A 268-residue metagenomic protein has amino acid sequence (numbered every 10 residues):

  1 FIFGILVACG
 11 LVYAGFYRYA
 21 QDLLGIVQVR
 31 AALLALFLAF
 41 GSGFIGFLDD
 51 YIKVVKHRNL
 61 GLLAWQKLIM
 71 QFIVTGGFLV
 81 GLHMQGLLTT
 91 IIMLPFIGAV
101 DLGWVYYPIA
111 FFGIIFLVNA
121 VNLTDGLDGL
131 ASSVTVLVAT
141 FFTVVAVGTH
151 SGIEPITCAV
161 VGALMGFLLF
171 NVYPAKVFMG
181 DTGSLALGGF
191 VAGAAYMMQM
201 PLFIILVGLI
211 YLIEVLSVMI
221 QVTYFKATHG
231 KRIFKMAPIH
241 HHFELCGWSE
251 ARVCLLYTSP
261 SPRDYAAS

Functional and structural regions predicted by a protein language model:
F1-L48, F78-Q85, G103-S259, R263 (+1 more regions): Alpha-helical transmembrane segments
L48-K56: Hydrophobic transmembrane alpha-helix segments characteristic of membrane transport and insertion machinery
V55-L62, L94-A99: Membrane interface segments of multi-pass transport proteins and intramembrane proteases
L63-Q66, S249: Membrane-interface starts of transmembrane alpha-helices
Q66-I69, I73-G77: Carboxylate/His-rich catalytic cores and anion/metal-binding grooves
M84-I92: Extracellular/periplasmic helix-loop junction at the C-terminal end of a transmembrane helix in multi-pass membrane
